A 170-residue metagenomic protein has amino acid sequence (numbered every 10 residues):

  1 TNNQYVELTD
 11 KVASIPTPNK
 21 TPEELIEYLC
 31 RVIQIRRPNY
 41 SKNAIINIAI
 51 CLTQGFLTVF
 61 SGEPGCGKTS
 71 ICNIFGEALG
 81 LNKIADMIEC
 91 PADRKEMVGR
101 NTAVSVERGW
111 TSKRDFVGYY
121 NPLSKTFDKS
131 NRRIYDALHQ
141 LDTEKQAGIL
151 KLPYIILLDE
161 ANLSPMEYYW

Functional and structural regions predicted by a protein language model:
T1-W170: AAA+ P-loop NTPase catalytic core and its hallmark functional loops
